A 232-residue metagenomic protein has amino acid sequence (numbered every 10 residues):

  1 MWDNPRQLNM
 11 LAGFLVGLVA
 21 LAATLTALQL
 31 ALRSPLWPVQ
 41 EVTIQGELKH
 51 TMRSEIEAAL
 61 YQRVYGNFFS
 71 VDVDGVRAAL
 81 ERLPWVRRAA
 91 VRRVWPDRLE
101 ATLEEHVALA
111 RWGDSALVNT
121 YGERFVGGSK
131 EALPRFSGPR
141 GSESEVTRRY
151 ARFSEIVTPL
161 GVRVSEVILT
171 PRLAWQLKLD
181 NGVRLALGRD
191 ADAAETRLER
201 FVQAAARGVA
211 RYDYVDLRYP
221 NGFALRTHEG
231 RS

Functional and structural regions predicted by a protein language model:
M1-E41, H50-N67, V71-R82, R88-S232: Charged, solvent-exposed interaction patches on well-folded alpha/beta domains that mediate macromolecular contacts
